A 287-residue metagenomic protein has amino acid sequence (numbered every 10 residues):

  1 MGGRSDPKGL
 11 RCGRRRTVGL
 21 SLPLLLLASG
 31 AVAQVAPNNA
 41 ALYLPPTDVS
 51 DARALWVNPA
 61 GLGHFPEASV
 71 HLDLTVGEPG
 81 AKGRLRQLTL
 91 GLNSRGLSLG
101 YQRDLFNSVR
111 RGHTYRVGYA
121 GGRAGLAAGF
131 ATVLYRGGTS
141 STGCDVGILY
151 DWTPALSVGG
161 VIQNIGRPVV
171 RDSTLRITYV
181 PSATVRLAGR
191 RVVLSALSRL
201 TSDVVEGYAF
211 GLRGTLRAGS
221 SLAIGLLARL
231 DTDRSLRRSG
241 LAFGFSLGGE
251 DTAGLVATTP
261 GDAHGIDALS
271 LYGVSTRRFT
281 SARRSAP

Functional and structural regions predicted by a protein language model:
G19-S29: Bacterial N-terminal signal peptides
Q34-P287: Subset of outer-membrane beta-barrel
